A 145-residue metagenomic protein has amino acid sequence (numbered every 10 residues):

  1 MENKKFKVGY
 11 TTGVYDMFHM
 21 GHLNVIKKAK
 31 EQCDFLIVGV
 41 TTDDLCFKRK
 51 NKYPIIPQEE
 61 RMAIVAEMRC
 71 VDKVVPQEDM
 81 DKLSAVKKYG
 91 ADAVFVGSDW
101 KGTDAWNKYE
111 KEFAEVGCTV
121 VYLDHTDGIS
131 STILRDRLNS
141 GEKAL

Functional and structural regions predicted by a protein language model:
M1-L145: Nucleotidyltransferase catalytic core that binds NTPs
